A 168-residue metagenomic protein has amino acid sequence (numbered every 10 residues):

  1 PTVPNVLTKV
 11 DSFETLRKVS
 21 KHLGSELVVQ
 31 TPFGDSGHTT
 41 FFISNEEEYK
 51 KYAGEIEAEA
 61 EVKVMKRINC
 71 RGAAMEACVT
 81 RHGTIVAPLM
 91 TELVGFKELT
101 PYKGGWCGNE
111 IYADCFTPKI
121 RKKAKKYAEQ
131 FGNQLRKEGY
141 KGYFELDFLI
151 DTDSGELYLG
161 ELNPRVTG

Functional and structural regions predicted by a protein language model:
P1, Q30, E92, G160-R165: Active-site ExK catalytic segment of metal-dependent nucleases
P1-L23, G34-D35: Conserved N-proximal alpha/beta basic substrate-recognition cap immediately N-terminal to, or forming the N-lobe
N5-V6, E26-Y52, G72-E76, F96-F116: Glycine-rich phosphate-binding loop of ATP-grasp-fold ATP-dependent ligases
F33-G34, R67-R71, E138-G142: A short catalytic or substrate-binding loop motif that flags glycine-/basic-rich loops and adjacent residues that bind
S44-T100, E145, L149-Y158: Phosphate-binding site of ATP-dependent enzymes
E55, Q130, Q134-K137: Amphipathic alpha-helical regulatory segments at dimerization interfaces that relay allosteric signals between sensory
N69, A77-F131, N163-G168: ATP-dependent carboxylate/phosphate-activation module, predominantly the ATP-grasp catalytic core and closely related
L135-G168: Conserved metal-phosphate-binding beta-hairpin within the catalytic cores of diverse ATP-dependent phosphoryl-transfer
